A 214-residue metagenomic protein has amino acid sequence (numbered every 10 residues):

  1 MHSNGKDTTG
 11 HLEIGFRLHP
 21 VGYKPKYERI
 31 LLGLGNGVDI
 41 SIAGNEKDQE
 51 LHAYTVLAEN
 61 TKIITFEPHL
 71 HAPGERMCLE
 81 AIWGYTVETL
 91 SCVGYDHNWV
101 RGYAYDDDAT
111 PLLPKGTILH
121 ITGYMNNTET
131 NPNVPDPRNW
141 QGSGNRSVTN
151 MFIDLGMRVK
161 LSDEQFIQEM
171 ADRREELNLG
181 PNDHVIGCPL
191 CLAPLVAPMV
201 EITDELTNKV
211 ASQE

Functional and structural regions predicted by a protein language model:
M1-K62, E67-V210: Beta-strand-centric surfaces of beta-sandwich/beta-rich domains
S212-E214: Long, low-complexity intrinsically disordered regions of secretory-pathway proteins
